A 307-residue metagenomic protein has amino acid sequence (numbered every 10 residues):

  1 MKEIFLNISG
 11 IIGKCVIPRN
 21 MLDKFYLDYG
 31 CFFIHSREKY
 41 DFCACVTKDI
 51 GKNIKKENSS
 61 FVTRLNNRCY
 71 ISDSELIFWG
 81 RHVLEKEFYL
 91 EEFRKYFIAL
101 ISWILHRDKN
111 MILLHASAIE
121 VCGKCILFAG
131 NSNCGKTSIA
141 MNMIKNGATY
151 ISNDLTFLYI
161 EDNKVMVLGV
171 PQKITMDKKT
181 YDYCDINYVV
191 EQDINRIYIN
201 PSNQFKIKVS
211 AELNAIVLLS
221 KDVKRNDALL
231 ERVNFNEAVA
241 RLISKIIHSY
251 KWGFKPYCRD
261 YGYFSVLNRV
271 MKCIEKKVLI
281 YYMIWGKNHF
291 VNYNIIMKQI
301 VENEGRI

Functional and structural regions predicted by a protein language model:
M1-S132, K145-N146, T156-I307: A noncatalytic interaction/capping subdomain that flanks phosphate/NTP-handling catalytic cores
K136: Conserved lysine of the Walker
I139-A140: Post-Walker A alpha-helix
T149-N153: Short, well-structured beta-strand/strand-turn elements
